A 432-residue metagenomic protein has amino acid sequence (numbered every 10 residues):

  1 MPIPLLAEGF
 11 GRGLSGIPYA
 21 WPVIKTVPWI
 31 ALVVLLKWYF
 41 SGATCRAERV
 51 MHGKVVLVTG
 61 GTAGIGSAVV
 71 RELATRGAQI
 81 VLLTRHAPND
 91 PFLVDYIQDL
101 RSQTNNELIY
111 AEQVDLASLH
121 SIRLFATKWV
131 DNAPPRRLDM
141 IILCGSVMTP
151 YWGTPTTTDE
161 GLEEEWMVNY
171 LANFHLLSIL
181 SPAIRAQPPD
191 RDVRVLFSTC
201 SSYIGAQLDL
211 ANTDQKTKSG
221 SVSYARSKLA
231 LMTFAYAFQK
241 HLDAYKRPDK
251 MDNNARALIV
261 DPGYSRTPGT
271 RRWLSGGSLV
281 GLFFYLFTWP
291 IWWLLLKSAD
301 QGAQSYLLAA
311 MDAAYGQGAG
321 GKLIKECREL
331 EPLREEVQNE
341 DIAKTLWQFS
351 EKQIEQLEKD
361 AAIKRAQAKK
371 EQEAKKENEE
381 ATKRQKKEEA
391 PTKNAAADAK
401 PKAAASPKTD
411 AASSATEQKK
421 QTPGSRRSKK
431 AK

Functional and structural regions predicted by a protein language model:
P2-L35, A314-K432: C-terminal tail/cap regions
G13-A43, Y151, I204-Q207, T217-S221 (+2 more regions): Alpha-helical membrane-targeting segments
W38-L274, L357-K370, K375, E379-K386 (+4 more regions): Rossmann-fold NAD(P)H-dependent dehydrogenase/reductase core
A43, Y306, A310, S350 (+1 more regions): Hydrophobic "lid"/C-terminal helical patch of Rossmann-like NAD(P)-dependent dehydrogenase/epimerase domains
L119, M167-F174, L296, D300 (+2 more regions): Non-membrane alpha-helical structural segments and their capping/turn regions in soluble enzymes
I122, S227, L286-L330, I342: C-terminal helical subdomain
F125, F234, G302-Y306, L346 (+1 more regions): Alpha-helical packing segments of well-folded alpha/beta enzyme cores
I141-I142, D209-L210, L279-L282, I324-K325: Active-site-adjacent bridging/hinge elements
